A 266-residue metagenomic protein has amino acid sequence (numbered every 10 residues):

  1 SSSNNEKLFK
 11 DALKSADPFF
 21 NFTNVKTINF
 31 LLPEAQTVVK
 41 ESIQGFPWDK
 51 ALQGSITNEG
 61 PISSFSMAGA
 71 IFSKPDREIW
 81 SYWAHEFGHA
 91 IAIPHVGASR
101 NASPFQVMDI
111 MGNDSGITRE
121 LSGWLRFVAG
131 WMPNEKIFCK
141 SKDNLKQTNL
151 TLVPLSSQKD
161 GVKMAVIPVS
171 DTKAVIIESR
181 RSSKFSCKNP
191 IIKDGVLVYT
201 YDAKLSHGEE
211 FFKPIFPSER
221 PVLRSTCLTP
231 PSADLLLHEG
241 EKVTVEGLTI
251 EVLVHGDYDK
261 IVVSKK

Functional and structural regions predicted by a protein language model:
S1, L121-S122, S218: General structural signal for secondary-structure boundaries
S1-I28, E34-T37: Acidic, Gly/Ser/Thr-rich repeat motifs that build Ca2+-stabilized beta-propeller blades
E6, D17, T27, I43-G45 (+5 more regions): Generic intrinsically disordered, low-complexity segments enriched for polar/acidic and small residues
T27-N29, A35-C187: Extracellular hydrolytic enzyme modules, especially secreted metalloproteases of the metzincin/thermolysin-like class
K50-S73, N144-K266: Non-catalytic C-terminal accessory/binding modules of secreted extracellular proteins
